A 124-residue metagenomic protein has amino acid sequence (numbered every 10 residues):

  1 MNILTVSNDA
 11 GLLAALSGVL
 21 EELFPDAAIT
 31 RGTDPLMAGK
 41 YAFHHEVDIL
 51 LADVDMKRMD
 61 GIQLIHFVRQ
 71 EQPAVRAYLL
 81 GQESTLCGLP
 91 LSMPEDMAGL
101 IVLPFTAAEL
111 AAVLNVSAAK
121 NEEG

Functional and structural regions predicted by a protein language model:
A10-T30: Two-component/phosphorelay signaling modules centered on CheY-like receiver
R31-I49: Acidic, metal-coordinating helix/loop segments flanking the phosphotransfer/catalytic sites of two-component signaling
D34, D60-Q63: Acidic catalytic/metal-coordinating carboxylates
K40, I62-P73: Short amphipathic alpha-helix used as the core "switch/output" element in two-component signaling
A52-D53: Active-site T/S-Asp motif of two-component receiver
M56: Receiver (REC) domain active-site loop signature in two-component systems and cognate sites in sensor histidine kinases
Q63, G81-L100: Alpha4 helix (beta4-alpha4-beta5 surface) of REC/receiver domains from two-component response regulators
F105-N115: C-terminal output helix
